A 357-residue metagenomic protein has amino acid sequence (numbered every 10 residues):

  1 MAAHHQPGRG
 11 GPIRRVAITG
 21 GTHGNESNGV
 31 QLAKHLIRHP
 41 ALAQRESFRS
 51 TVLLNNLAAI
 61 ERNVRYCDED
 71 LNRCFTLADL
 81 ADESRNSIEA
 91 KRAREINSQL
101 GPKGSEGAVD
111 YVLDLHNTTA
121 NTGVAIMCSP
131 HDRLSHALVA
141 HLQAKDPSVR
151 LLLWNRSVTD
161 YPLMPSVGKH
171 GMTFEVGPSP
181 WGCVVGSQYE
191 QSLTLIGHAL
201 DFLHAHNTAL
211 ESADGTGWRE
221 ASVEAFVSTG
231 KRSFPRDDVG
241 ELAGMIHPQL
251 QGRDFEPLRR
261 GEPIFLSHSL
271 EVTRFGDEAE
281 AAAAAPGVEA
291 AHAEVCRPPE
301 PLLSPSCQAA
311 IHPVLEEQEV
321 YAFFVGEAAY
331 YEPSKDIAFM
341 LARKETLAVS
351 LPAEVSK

Functional and structural regions predicted by a protein language model:
M1-K357: Structured catalytic-domain cores with a bias toward divalent-metal coordination
